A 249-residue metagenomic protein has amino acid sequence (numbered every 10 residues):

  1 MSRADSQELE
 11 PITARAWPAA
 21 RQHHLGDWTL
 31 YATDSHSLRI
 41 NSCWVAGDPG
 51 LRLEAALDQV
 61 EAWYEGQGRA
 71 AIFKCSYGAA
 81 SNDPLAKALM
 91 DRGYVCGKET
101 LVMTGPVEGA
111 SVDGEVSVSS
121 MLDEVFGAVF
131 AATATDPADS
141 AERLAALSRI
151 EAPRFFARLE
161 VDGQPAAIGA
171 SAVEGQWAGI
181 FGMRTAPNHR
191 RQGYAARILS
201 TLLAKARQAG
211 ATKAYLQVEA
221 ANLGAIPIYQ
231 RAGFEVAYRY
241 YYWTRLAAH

Functional and structural regions predicted by a protein language model:
M1-E10, W44, T100-V102, V107-A146 (+2 more regions): Short amphipathic alpha-helix that is part of the acyltransferase structural core
M1-E65, N82, D139: N-terminal charged segments
R21-L25, P84-V95, P153-G169: Conserved beta-hairpin
L53-E124, W243-T244: Acyl-donor-binding surface of acyltransferase catalytic domains
L53-E61, G182-P187, R191-Q208, K213 (+1 more regions): Conserved acetyl-CoA-binding loop-helix of GNAT-fold acetyltransferases
Q67-S76, A206-Q217: Conserved GNAT acetyl-CoA-binding A-motif
A80-V95, Q192, A196, A220-R239 (+1 more regions): Conserved active-site alpha-helix within GNAT-family acetyltransferase domains
A145-A186: A conserved beta-strand-loop-helix scaffold within acyl/acetyltransferase catalytic domains
